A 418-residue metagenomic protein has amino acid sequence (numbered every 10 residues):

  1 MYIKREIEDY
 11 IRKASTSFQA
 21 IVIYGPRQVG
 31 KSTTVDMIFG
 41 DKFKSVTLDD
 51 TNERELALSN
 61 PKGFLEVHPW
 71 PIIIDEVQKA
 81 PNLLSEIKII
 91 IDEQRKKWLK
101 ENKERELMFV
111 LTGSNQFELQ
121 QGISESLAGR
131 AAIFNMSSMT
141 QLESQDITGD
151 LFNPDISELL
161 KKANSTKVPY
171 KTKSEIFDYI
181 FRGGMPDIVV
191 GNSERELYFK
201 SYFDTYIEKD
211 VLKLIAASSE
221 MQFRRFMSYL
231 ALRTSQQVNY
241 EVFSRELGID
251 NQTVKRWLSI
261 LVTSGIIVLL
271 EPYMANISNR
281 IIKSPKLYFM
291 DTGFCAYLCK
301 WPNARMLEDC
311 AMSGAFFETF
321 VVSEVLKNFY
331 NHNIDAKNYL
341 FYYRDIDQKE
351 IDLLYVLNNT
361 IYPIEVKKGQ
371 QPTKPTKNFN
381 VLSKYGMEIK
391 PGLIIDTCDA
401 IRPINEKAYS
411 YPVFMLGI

Functional and structural regions predicted by a protein language model:
M1-D9, K13-V22, P26-Q28, S32-L48 (+4 more regions): A cross-kingdom feature that marks ATP-driven nucleic-acid transaction machinery
F43-P71: Short glycine-rich substrate-engagement loop in P-loop NTPases that contacts/grips substrate
H68-E86: Conserved P-loop NTPase "ATPase switch" module shared by AAA+ and STAND
I73, M108-S114, N135: Structural recognition of the conserved hydrophobic beta-strand(s) that form the central parallel beta-sheet of P-loop
L84-L111, E125: Conserved catalytic/switch belt of AAA+ P-loop NTPases
F117-A132, D146-D150: Short regulatory helix/loop adjacent to the ATP-binding pocket of P-loop NTPases
A132-E143: Conserved AAA+ ATPase "SRH/arginine-finger" region at the nucleotide-binding site
Q141-L142, D146-Y330, N338-Y343: Interdomain hinge/linker elements that couple catalytic modules in large macromolecular machines
